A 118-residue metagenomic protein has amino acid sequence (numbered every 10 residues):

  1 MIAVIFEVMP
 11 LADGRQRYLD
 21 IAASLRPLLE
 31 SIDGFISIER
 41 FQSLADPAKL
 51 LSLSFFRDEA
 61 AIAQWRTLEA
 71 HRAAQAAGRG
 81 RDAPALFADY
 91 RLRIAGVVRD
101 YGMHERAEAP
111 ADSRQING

Functional and structural regions predicted by a protein language model:
M1-L50, E59-T67, A77, D82-G118: Short S/T/G/P-rich N-terminal loop/turn motif that feeds into the first structured element of a domain
